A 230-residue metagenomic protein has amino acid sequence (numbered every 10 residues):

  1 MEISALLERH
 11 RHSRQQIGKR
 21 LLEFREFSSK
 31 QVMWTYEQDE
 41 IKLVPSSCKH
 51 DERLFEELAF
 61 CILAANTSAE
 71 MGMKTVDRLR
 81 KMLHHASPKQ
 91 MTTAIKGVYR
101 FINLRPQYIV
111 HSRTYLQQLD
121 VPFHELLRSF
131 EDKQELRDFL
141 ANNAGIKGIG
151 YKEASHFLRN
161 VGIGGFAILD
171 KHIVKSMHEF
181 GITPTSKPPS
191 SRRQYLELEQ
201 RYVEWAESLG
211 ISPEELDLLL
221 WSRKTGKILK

Functional and structural regions predicted by a protein language model:
M1-I41, P106, V121-D138, G145-K230: C-terminal accessory module of base-excision DNA glycosylases/AP lyases that mediates lesion recognition and DNA
M1-V98: Structure-specific DNA junction-binding interface
R53-C61, M73, D77, N103-V110 (+3 more regions): Non-catalytic, well-ordered alpha-helical scaffold segments
E57-N66, V110-T114, R159, D217-T225: Short, hydrophobic/amphipathic alpha-helical patches that form generic packing surfaces within helical domains
I62, I95, Y99, V161 (+1 more regions): Short amphipathic alpha-helical interaction patches enriched in hydrophobic/aromatic residues with interspersed Lys/Arg
L63-M71, L83-H84, Q117, G165 (+2 more regions): Short alpha-helix boundary/capping elements
V76-K147: Alpha-helical ds-nucleic-acid-binding substructure associated with the helix-hairpin-helix region of base-excision DNA
